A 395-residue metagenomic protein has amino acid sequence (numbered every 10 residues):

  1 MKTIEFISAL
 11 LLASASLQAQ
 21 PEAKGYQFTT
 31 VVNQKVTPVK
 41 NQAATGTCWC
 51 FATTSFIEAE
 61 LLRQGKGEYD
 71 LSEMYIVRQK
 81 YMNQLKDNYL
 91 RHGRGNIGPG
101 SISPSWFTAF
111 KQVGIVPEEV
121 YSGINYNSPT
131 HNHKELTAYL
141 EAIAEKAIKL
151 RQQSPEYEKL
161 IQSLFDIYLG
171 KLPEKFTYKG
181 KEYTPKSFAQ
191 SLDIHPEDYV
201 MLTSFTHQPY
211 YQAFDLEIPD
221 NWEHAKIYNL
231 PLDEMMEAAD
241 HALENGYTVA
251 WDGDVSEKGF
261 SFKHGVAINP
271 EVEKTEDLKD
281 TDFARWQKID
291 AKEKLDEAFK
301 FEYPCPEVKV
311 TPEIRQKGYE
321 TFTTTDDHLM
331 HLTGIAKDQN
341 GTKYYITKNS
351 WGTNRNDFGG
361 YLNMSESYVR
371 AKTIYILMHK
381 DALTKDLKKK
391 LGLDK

Functional and structural regions predicted by a protein language model:
M1-A23: Bacterial Sec-dependent N-terminal signal peptides
K2-I4, T45, W49, H331-L332 (+2 more regions): N-terminal, helix-rich and Lys/Arg-enriched segments in bacterial and organellar proteins
L11, S55, S256: Short, glycine/serine-rich, charged loops/turns that create anion-binding and catalytic segments at active sites
S16-Q18, T45, F107, L329: A generic alpha-helix preference that emphasizes hydrophobic side chains
A23-D252, N356: Active-site nucleophile-adjacent alpha helix/oxyanion-hole segment immediately C-terminal to the catalytic cysteine
K159-K395: Active-site signature of cysteine proteases
